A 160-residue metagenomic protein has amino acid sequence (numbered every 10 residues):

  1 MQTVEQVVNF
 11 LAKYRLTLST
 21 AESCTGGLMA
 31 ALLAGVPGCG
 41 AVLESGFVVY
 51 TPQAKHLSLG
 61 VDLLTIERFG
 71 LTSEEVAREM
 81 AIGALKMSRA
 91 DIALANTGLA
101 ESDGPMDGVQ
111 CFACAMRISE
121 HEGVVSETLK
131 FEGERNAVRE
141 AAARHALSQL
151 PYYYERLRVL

Functional and structural regions predicted by a protein language model:
M1-L160: Short alpha-helical segments enriched in small residues
